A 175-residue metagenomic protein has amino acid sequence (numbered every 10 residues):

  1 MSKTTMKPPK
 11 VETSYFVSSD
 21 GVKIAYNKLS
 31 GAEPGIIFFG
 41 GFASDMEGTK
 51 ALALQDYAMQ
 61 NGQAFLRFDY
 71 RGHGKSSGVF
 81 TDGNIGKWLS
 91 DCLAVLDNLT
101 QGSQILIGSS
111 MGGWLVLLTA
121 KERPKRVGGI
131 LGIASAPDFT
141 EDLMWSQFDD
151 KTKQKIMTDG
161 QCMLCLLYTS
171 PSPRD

Functional and structural regions predicted by a protein language model:
S2-L29: N-terminal cap/lid segment of alpha/beta-hydrolase-fold proteins
E33-G41: Short beta-strand element of the alpha/beta-hydrolase
A43-Q55: The serine-hydrolase catalytic nucleophile loop
Q55-K75: Conserved alpha/beta-hydrolase
G74-L99: Catalytic nucleophile-loop/oxyanion-hole region of alpha/beta-hydrolase and closely related hydrolase-like folds
Q101-S109: Alpha/beta-hydrolase fold nucleophile elbow
R126-L167: Hydrolase active-site cap/lid region
Y168-D175: Conserved small/polar residues in nucleotide/adenosyl-binding loops
